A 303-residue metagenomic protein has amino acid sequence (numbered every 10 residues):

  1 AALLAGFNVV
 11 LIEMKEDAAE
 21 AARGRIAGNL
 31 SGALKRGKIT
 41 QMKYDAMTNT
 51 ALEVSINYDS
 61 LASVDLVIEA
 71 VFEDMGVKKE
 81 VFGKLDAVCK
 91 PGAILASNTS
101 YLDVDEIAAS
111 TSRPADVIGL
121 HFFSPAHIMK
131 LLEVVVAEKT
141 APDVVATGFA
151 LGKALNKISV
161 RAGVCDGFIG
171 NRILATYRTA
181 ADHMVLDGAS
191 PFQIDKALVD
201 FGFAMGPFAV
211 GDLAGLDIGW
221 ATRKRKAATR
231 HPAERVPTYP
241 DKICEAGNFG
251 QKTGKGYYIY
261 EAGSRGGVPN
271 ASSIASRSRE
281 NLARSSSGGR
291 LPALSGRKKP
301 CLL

Functional and structural regions predicted by a protein language model:
A1-L303: N-terminal glycine-rich phosphate-binding loop for ADP-containing cofactors
